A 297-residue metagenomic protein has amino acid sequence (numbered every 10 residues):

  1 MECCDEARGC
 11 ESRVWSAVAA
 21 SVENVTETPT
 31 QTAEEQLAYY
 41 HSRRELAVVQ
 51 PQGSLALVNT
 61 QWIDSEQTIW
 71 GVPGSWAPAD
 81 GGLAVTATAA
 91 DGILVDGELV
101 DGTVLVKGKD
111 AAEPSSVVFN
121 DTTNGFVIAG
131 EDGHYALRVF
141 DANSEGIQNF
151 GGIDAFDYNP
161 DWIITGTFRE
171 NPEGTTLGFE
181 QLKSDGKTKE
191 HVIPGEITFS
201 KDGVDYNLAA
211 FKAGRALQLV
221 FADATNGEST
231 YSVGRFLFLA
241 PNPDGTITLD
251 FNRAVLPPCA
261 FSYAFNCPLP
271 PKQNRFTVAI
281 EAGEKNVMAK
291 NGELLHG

Functional and structural regions predicted by a protein language model:
C3-C4, C10: Cysteine-centered motifs
E27-P73: N-terminal cleavable signal peptides for secretion/export
H41, V48, A240-G297: Long, compositionally biased interface segments
W62-D110: Forkhead-associated
G92, G97-R138: Protease-labile, long low-complexity intrinsically disordered regions enriched in Pro/Ser/Thr
V127-H191: Surface-exposed beta-loop interaction hotspot
G195-P243, N252: Acidic/His-leaning functional-site neighborhoods
